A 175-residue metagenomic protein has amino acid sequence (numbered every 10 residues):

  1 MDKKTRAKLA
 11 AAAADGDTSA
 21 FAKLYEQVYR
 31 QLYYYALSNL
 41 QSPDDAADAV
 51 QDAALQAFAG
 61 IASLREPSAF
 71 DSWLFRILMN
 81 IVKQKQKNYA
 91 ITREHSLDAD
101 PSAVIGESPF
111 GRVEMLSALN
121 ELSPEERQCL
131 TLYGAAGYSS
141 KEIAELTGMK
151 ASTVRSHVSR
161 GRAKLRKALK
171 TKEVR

Functional and structural regions predicted by a protein language model:
K3-R6, Q84, A90-L119, S139: Internal acidic/polar
A10-Y34: A short, charge-rich alpha-helical start-of-domain segment used by transcription regulators
A14-D15, Q41, D52-A69, N88-Y89: Sigma70-family region 2
Y25, L122-E142, L146: Short amphipathic alpha helix immediately N-terminal
Y25-P43, G60, L119, A168-T171: Amphipathic, Lys/Arg- and hydrophobic-enriched alpha-helical face
Y34, D48-L55, A59, S68-N80: Structural recognition of an alpha-helix C-terminal capping motif at a helix-to-coil junction
A59-E66, R76-S96: Arg/Lys-rich amphipathic alpha helix in sigma70-family domain 2
S72, M79, E126, A135 (+1 more regions): DNA-recognition helix of helix-turn-helix
